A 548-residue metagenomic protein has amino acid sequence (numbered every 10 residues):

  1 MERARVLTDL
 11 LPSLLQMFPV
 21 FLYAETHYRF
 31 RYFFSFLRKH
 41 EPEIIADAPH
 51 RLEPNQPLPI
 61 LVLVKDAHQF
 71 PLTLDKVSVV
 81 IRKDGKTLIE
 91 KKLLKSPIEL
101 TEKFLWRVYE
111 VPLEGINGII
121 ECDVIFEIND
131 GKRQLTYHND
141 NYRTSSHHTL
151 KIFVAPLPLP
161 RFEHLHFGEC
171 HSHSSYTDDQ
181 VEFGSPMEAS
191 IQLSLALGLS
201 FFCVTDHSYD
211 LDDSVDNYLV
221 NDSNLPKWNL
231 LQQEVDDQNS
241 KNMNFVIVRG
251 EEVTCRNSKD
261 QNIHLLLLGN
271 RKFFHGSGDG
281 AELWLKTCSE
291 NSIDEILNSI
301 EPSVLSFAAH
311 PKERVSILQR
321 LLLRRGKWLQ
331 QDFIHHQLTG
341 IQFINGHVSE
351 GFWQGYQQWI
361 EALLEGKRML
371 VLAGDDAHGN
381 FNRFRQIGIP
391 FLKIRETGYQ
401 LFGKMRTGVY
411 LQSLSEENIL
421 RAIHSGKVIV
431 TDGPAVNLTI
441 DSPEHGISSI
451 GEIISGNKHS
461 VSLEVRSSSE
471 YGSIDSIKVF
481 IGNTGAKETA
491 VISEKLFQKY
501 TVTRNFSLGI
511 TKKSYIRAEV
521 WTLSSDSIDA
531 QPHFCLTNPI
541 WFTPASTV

Functional and structural regions predicted by a protein language model:
M1-H164, T177, G366-L370, D375-V548: C-terminal functional module detector
I116-L157, S303-G346: Glycine/proline-rich, flexible active-site/cofactor-binding loop segments that harbor closely spaced acidic
Y142-H147, F153-A309, S316-L318, F343-Q358 (+3 more regions): A metal-dependent hydrolase metal-coordination microenvironment
E169, D260-I263, H336-L338, G366 (+1 more regions): Short, solvent-exposed loop/turn segments at the edges of secondary structure
L268-E282, R325-Q342, Y399, G408-Q412: Acidic, His- and aromatic-enriched active-site or binding-groove loops in soluble protein domains that engage sugars
K327-Q331, Q358-I360, G388-I389: Surface-exposed substrate-engagement region within the catalytic domains of secreted or surface-exposed extracellular
L338-I344, F352, A362-E365, V371-D375 (+1 more regions): Catalytic-domain carbohydrate-binding cleft regions of carbohydrate-active enzymes
